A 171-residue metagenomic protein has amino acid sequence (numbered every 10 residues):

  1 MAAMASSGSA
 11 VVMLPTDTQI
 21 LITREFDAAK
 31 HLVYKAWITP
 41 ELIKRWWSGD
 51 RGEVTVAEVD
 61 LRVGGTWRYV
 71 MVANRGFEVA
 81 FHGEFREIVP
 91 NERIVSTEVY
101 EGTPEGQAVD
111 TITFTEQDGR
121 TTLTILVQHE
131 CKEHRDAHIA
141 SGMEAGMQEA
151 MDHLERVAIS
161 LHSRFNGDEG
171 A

Functional and structural regions predicted by a protein language model:
M1-G52, A171: Hydrophobic ligand-binding cavity/cleft-lining segments
M1-S6, H129-A171: A conserved amphipathic terminal alpha-helix motif
D17-T23, V54, T66, A80 (+3 more regions): Intrinsic-disorder/low-complexity, polar/charged segments enriched in Ser/Thr/Lys/Arg/Asp/Glu/Gln
Q19, V95-Q148: Beta-strand/loop substructures that line and gate deep hydrophobic ligand-binding cavities in soluble
L21-I22, E41-E78, G167-G170: Short beta-edge strand/loop motif at the mouth of beta-sheet-based domains
R24, V56-V59, F81-E87, E98 (+1 more regions): Hydrophobic/aromatic beta-strand elements that line small-molecule binding cavities or substrate pockets in beta-rich
K30-H31, D60-R62, R86-R93, T113-T122: A short, structured loop/turn motif at beta-sheet edges
V33-Y34, I43, W67-Y69, F85 (+4 more regions): Hydrophobic pocket/interface hotspot
